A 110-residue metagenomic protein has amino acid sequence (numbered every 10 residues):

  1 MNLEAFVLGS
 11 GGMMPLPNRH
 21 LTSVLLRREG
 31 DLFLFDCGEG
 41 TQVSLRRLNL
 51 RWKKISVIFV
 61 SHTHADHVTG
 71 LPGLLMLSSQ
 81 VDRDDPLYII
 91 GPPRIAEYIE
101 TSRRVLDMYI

Functional and structural regions predicted by a protein language model:
M1-I110: Binuclear metal-dependent hydrolase catalytic cores
